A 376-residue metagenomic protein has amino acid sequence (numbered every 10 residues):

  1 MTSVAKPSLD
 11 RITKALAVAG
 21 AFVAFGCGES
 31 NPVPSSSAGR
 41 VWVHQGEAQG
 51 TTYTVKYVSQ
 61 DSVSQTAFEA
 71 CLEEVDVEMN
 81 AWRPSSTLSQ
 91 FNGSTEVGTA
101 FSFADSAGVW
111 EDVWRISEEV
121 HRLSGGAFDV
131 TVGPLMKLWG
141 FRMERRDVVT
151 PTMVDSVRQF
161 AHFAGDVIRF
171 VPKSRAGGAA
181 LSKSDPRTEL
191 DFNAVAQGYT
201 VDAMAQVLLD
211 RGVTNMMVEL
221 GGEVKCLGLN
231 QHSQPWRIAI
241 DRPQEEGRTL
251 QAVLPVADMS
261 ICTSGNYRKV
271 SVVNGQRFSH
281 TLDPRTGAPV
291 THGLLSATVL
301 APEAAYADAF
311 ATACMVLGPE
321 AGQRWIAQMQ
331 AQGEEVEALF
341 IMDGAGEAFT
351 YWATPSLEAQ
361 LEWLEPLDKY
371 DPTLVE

Functional and structural regions predicted by a protein language model:
T2-L16, F22-E376: Mature catalytic core of soluble alpha/beta enzymes
